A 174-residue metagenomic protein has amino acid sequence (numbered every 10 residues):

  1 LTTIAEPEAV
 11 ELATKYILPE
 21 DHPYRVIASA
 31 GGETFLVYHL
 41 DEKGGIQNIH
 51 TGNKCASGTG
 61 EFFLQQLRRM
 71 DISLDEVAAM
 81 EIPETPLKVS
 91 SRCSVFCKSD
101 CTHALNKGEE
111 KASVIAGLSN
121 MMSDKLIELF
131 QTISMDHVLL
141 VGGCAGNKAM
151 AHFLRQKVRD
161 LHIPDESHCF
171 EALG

Functional and structural regions predicted by a protein language model:
L1, Y16, L36-E42, I49-T51 (+4 more regions): Short acidic, glycine/serine/threonine-rich loops at helix termini
L1-G31, L36-D41, I127, L173-G174: Conserved phosphate-binding catalytic cores of ATP/NTP-utilizing and phosphoryl-transfer enzymes
T2-E8, L154-L173: Conserved phosphate-binding/catalytic loops in two-lobed NTP-binding clefts
G31-E42, R92-S99, C144-V158: Acidic-glycine-rich active-site phosphate/pyrophosphate-binding loop
G45-P86, H168-E171: Glycine-rich phosphate-binding loop plus the immediately following alpha-helix
C97-Q131: Adenine-nucleotide phosphate-binding core of ATP-dependent small-molecule kinases
F130-K157, H168-E171: Glycine-rich phosphate-binding loops at beta-strand->alpha-helix junctions
